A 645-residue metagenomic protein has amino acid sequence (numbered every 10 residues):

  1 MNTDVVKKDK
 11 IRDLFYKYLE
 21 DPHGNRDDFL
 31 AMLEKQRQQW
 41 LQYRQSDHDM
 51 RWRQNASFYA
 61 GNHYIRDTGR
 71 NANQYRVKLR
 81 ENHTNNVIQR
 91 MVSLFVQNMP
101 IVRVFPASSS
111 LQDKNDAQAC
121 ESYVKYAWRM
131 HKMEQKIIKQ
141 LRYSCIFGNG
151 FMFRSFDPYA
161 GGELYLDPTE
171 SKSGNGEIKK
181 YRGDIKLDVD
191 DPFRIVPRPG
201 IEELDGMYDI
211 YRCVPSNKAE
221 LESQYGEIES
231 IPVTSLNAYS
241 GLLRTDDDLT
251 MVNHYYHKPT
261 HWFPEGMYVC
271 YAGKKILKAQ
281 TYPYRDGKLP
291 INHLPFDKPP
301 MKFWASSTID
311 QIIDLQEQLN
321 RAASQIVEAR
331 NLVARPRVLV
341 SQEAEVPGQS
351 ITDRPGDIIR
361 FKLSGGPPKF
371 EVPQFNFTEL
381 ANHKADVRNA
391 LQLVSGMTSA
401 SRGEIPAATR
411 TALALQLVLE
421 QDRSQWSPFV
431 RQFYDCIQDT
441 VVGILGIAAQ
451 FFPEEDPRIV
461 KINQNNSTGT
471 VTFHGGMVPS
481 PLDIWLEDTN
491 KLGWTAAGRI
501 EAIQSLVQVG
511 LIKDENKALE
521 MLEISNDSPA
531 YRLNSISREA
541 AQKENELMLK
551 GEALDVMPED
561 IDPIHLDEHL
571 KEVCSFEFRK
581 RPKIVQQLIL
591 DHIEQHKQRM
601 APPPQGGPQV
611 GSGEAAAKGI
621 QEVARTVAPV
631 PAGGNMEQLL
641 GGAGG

Functional and structural regions predicted by a protein language model:
M1-A272, E379-D386, F473-G475, P481 (+7 more regions): Extended, helix-rich architectural segments
H48, F58-L111, L332-P428: Flexible, glycine/threonine- and acidic-rich loop/arm segments that mediate assembly and lattice contacts in viral
N115, A119, S307-R321, V372-F375 (+11 more regions): Generic recognition of stable, solvent-exposed alpha-helical segments in well-folded globular domains
Y123-M130, I312-P336, Q342, R354-I358 (+8 more regions): Generic, well-ordered alpha-helical scaffold segments in large soluble proteins
T250-A408: Extended, charged amphipathic alpha-helical segments
A412-N534, R538: Extended amphipathic alpha-helical segments with heptad-repeat/coiled-coil character used for oligomerization, fusion
K513-K543, F576-G611: Long, highly charged low-complexity segments enriched in Glu/Asp and Lys/Arg with interspersed Ser/Thr
E622-G645: Long, low-complexity, intrinsically disordered segments
